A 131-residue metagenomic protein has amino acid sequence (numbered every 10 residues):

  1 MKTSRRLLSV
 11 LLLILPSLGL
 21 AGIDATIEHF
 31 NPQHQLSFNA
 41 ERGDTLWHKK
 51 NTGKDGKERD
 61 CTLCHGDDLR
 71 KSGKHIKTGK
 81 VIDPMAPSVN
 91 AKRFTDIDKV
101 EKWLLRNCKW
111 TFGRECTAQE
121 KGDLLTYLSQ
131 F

Functional and structural regions predicted by a protein language model:
M1-L8: Bacterial N-terminal signal peptides that target proteins for export
S9, G19-L20: Cleavable N-terminal signal peptides
I14-L18: N-terminal signal peptide c-region/cleavage motif recognized by signal peptidases
G22-D55: Electrostatic cytochrome c docking/interface patches
E58-D68, L124: The canonical Cys-X-X-Cys-His
G73-K80: Short cysteine/histidine-rich zinc-coordinating motifs and their immediately flanking basic loops
I82-D98: Short microdomains enriched in Cys/His and/or Lys/Arg
E101-F131: C-terminal capping alpha-helices of c-type cytochrome domains
